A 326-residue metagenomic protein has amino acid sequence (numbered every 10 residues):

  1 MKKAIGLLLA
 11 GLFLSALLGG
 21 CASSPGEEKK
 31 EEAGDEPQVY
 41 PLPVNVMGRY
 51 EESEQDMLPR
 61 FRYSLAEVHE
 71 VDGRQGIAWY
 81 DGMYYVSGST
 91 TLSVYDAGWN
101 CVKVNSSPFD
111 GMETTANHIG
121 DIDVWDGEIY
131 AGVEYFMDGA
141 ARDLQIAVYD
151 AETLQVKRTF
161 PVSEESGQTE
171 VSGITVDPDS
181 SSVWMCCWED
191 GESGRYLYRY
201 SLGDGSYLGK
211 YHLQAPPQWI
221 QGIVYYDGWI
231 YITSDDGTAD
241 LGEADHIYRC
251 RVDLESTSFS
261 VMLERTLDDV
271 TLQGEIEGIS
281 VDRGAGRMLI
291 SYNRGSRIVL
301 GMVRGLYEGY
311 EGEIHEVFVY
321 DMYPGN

Functional and structural regions predicted by a protein language model:
L42-S53, Y85-M112: Beta-propeller domains
V44-V71, V261-L263: A short helix->beta-strand "capping" segment at the edge of beta-propeller domains
Y63-T90, H118: Beta-strand-rich domains and repeat architectures in extracellular enzymes and scaffolds, especially beta-propellers
V71-A78, E113-D123, E165-V176, P216-V224 (+1 more regions): Repeated scaffold domains used in trafficking and secretory/extracellular systems, primarily beta-propellers
D81-G82, D126-G127, D179-S181, D227-G228 (+1 more regions): Short coil/turn segments that connect the beta-strands within blades of beta-propeller domains
T91-D96, D138-A147, E192-R199, A239-R251 (+1 more regions): Structural motif
C101-F136: Blade-loop segments of beta-propeller domains
A215-S256: Loop/turn-rich, solvent-exposed surfaces of beta-rich toroidal or solenoidal domains
